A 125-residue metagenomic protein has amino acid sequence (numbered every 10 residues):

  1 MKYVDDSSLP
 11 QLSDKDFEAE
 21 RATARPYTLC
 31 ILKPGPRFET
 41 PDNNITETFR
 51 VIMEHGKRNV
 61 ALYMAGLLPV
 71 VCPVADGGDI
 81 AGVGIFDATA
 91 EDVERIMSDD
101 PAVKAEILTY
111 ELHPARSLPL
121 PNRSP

Functional and structural regions predicted by a protein language model:
M1-P125: Conserved, structured core segments of small domains
